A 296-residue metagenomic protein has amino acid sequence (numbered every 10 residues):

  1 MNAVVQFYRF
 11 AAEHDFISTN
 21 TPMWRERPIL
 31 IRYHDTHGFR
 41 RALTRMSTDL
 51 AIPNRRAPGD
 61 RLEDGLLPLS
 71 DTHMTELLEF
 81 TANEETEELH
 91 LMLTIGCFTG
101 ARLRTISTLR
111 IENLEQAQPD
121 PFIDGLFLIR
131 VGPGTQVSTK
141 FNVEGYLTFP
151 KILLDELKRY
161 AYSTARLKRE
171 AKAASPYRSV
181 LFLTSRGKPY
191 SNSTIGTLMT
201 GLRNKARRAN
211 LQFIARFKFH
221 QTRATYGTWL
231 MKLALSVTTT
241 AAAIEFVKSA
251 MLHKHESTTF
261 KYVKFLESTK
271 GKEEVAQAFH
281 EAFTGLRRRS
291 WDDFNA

Functional and structural regions predicted by a protein language model:
M1-R25, F149, M199: Non-catalytic DNA-binding core/recognition domains of DNA-processing enzymes
D71-L103, A243: Basic, Lys/Arg- and aromatic-enriched nucleic-acid-binding interface segment
L109-D155: Conserved tyrosine-mediated DNA breakage-rejoining catalytic core shared by Y-recombinases
L114-Q116, S236-Y262: Short, polar N-cap/turn motifs at the start of nucleic acid-interacting alpha helices
P150-I214: Active-site/catalytic core of tyrosine-dependent DNA strand-transfer enzymes
N192, G196-S249: Short, basic (Lys/Arg/His-rich) helix/loop patches that form interaction surfaces in the mid-to-C-terminal regions
M251-F279: Catalytic-site neighborhood detector that most strongly recognizes the C-terminal catalytic loop/helix of tyrosine
Q277-A296: C-terminal secondary-structure termini that scaffold catalytic or DNA-interacting sites
